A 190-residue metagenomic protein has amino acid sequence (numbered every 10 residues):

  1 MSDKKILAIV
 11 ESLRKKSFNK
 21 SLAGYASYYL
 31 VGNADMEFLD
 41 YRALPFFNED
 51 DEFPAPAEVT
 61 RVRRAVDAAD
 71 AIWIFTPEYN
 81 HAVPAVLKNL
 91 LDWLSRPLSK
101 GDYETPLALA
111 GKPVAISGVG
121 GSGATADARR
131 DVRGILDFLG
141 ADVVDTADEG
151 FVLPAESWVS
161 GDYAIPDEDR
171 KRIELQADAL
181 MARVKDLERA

Functional and structural regions predicted by a protein language model:
D3-N33: N-terminal beta1-alpha1 ligand-phosphate binding loop
L7, D142-A190: Glycine-rich phosphate/pyrophosphate-binding loop and the adjoining helix
L13-R14, A43, Y79, G121: Short, glycine/serine-rich, charged loops/turns that create anion-binding and catalytic segments at active sites
V31-E37, A141-D142: A generic structural motif
D40-A57, E156-S160: N-terminal beta-loop-helix "entrance" segment that forms/cooperates in small-molecule cofactor or anionic ligand
P56-L139: Helix-loop-strand module that forms the ligand-binding subsite of alpha/beta enzymes
